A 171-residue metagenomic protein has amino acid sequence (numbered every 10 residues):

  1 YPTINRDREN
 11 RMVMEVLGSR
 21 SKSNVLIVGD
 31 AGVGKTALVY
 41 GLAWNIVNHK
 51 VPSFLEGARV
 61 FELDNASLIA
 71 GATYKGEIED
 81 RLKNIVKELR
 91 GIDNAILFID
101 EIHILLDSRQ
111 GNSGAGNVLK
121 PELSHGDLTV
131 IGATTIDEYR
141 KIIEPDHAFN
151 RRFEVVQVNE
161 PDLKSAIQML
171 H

Functional and structural regions predicted by a protein language model:
Y1-V13: N-terminal pre-P-loop "Q-motif" helix
R8, S19-G41: Walker A/P-loop nucleotide-binding motif
L17-S19, K83-K87, I99-A148: Conserved catalytic/switch belt of AAA+ P-loop NTPases
S23, A58-V60, R90-L97, H125-G132 (+1 more regions): Loop/turn-to-beta-strand initiation segments
A43-E56, L68-A70: Post-Walker A helix-loop "phosphate-sensing" segment adjacent to the P-loop in P-loop NTPases
F61-R90: Short glycine-rich substrate-engagement loop in P-loop NTPases that contacts/grips substrate
I143-N159: A short helix-turn-beta junction within AAA+ P-loop NTPase domains corresponding to the substrate/partner-engaging
N159-H171: Conserved small helical "lid"/interfacial subdomain of P-loop NTPases
